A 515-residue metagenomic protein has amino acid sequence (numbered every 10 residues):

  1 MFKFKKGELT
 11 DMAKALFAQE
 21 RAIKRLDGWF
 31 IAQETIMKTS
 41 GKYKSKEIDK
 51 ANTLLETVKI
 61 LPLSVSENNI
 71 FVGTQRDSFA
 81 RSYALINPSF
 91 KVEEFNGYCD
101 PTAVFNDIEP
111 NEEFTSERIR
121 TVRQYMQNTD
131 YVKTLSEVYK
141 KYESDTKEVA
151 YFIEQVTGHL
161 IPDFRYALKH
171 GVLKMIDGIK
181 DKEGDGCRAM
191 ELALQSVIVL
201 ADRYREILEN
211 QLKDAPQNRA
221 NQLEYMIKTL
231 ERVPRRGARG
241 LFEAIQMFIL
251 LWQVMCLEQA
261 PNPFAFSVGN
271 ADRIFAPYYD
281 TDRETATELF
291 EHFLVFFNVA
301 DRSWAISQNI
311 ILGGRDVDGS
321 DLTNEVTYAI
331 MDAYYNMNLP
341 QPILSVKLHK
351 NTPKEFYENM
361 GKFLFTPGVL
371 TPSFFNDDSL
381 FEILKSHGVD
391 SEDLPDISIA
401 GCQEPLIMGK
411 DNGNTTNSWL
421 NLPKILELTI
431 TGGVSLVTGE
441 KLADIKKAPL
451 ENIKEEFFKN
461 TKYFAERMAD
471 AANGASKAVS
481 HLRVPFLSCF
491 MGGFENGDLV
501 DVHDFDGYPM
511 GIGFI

Functional and structural regions predicted by a protein language model:
F2-A193, N218-I515: Conserved catalytic cores of very large enzyme subunits
M190, A201-Y204, E209: Low-complexity, highly charged intrinsically disordered N-terminal segments that act as targeting/localization
Q195, V199-A201: Alpha-helical bundle segments that constitute or directly flank the non-heme di-iron/ferroxidase center
L212-A215: A conserved hydrophobic secondary-structure block that centers on an alpha-helix together with its immediately flanking
